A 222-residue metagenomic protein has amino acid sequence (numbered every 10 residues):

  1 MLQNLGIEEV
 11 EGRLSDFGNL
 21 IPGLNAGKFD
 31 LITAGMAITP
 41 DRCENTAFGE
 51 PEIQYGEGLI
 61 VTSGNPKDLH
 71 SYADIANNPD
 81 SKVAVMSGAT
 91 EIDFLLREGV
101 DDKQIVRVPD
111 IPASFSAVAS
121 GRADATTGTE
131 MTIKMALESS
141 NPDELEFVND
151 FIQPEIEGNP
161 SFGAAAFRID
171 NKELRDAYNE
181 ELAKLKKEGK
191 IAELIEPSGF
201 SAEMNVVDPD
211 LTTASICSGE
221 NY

Functional and structural regions predicted by a protein language model:
M1-E8, A89-P109, F115, L137-P142: Ligand-binding cleft/hinge of the Venus flytrap
M1-G35, E44: Extracytoplasmic small-molecule ligand-binding "clamshell" domains of the periplasmic binding protein/Venus flytrap
I7-E9, A26-A34, D80-K82, A119-T132 (+1 more regions): Alpha-to-beta junction loops
E8, T90-K103, L145-E146, A177-Y222: Ligand-binding clefts/hinges and TM-proximal coupling segments of bilobed small-molecule sensing domains
V10-P22, H70, V106-S120: Short helix-initiation/N-cap motifs at beta->coil->alpha
G35-E44, D93-R97, D124-N159: A ligand-binding cleft/hinge motif common to bilobed small-molecule-binding domains
E50, S63-K82: Flexible hinge/capping segments at coil-to-helix
I53-G58, N141-N179, A202-Y222: Periplasmic-binding protein-like
